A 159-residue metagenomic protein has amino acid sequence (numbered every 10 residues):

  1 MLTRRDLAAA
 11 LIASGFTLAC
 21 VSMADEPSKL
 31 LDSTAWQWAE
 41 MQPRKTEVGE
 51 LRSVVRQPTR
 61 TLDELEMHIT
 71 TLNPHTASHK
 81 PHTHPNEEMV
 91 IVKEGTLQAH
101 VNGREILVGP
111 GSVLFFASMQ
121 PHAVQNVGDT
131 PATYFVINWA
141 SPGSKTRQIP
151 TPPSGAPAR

Functional and structural regions predicted by a protein language model:
M1-A8: Twin-arginine (Tat) signal peptide motif
D6, S14-L65, T146-R159: A short, N-terminal "cap"/entry segment at the start of jelly-roll beta-barrel domains of the cupin/DSBH fold
S53, H68-H84: Conserved short histidine dyad/triad with adjacent acidic residue
L62, S118-G143: Ligand-binding loop in jelly-roll beta-barrel domains
E64-H68, H84, V113, Y134-V136: Aromatic/pi-system hotspot detector in well-structured domains
P85-L97, N102: Glycine- and acidic-residue-biased ligand/ion/polar-headgroup-sensing regions
R104-S118: Short acidic-glycine-tyrosine-enriched beta hairpin
